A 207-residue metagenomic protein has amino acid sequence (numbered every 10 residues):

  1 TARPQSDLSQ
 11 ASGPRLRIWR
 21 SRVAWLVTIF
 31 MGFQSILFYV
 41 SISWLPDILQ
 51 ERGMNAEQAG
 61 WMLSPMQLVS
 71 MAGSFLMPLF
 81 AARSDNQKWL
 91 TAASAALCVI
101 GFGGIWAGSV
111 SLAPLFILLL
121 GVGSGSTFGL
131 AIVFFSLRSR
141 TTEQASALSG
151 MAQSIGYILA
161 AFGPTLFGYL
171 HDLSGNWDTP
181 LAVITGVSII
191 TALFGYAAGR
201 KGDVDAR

Functional and structural regions predicted by a protein language model:
A2-V27: Juxtamembrane intracellular "pre-TM" segments in multi-pass secondary transporters
R20-S74: Extracytoplasmic gate region of multi-pass secondary transporters
G73-N86: Helix-to-loop junctions at the C-terminal end of transmembrane segments in multipass secondary transporters
W89-G103: Structural signature of the two symmetry-related core transmembrane helices
L112-L120: Paired small-residue
S126-R140: Intracellular juxtamembrane helix-capping segments at the cytosolic ends of symmetry-related transmembrane helices
S139-I184, G195: A late C-terminal transmembrane helix in Major Facilitator Superfamily
A182-R207: Multi-pass alpha-helical transporter architecture, strongest for 12-TM Major Facilitator/SLC carriers used
